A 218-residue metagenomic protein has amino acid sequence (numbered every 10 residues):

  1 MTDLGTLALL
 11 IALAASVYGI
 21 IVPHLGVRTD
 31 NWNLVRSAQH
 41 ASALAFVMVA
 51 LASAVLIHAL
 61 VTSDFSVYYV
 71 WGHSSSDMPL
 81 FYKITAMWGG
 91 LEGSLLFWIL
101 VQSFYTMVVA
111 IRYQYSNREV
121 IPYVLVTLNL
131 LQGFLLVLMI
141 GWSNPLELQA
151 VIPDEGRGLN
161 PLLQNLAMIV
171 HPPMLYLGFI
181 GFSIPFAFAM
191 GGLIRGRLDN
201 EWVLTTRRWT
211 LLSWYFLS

Functional and structural regions predicted by a protein language model:
M1-S218: Polytopic transmembrane helical bundles with strong interfacial aromatic enrichment
